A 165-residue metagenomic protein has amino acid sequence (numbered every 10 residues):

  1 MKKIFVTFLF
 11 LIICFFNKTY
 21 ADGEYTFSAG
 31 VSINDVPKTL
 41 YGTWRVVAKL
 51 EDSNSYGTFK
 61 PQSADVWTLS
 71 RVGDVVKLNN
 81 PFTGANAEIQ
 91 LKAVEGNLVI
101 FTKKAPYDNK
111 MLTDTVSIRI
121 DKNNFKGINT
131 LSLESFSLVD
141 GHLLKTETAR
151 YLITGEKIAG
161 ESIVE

Functional and structural regions predicted by a protein language model:
K2-F59, S137-E165: Amphipathic/hydrophobic helical signal segments and adjacent flexible N-terminal regions that mediate secretion
G30, L40, R45-T115: Central antiparallel beta-sheet cores of small beta-barrel/beta-sandwich binding domains
L40, L112, F125-G127, I153: Structural detector for hydrophobic anchor residues on beta-strands
W44, V99-F101, N123-S135: A short hydrophobic beta-strand element
D52, Y107-N109, K122-N124, L133-S135 (+1 more regions): Residues that cap or initiate secondary-structure elements
K77-L78, I118, G127-N129: Glycine-centered small-residue hotspots that permit tight backbone geometry or close packing
E95, I120-N123: Residue-level recognition of beta-strand termini and adjacent short loop/turns
V116-I120, K157: Extended lipid/amphipathic-ligand handling interfaces
